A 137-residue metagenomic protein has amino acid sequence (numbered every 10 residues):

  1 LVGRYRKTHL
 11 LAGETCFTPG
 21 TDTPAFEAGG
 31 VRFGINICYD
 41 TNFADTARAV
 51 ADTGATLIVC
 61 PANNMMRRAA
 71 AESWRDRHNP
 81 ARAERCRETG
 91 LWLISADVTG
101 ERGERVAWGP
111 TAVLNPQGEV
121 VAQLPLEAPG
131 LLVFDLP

Functional and structural regions predicted by a protein language model:
L1, D22, P110-T111, G130: Conserved beta-strand and immediately adjacent loop positions that scaffold enzyme active sites
L1-L57, P61, R67, A71-P80 (+1 more regions): Active-site catalytic loop in hydrolytic enzyme cores
N42-P129: CN hydrolase (nitrilase-like) catalytic-core segments centered on the catalytic cysteine and neighboring Lys/Glu
